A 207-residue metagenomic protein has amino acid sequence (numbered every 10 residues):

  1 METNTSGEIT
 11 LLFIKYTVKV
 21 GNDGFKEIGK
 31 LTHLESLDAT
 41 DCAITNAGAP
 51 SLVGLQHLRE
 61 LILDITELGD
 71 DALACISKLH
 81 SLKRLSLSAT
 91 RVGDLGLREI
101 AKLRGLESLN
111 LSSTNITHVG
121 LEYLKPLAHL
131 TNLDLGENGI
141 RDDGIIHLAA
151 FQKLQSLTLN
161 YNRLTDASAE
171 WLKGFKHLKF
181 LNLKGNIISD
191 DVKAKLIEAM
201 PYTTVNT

Functional and structural regions predicted by a protein language model:
E2-T5: Short boundary motifs at domain starts and secondary-structure transition points
E8-E27, H33-A47, G54-D71, C75 (+8 more regions): Concave beta-strand-loop units of leucine-rich repeat
L172-K176: Short, conserved loop/helix-junction motifs that constitute active-site signature segments in enzyme catalytic cores
D191-A199: Short, aromatic/basic amphipathic alpha-helical patches
